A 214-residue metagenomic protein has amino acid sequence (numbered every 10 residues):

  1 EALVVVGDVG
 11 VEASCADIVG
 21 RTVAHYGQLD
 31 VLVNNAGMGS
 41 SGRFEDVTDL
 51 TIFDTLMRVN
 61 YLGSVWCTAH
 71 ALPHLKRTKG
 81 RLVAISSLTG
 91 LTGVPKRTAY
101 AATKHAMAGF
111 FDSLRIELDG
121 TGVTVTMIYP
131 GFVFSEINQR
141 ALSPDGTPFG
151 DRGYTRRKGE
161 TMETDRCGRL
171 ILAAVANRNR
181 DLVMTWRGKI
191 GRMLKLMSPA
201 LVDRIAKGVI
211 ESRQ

Functional and structural regions predicted by a protein language model:
E1-L3, R21-N34, S40: A glycine-rich helix->loop->beta "capping" turn within Rossmann-like NAD(P)(H)-dependent oxidoreductase domains
V6-D17, L50: The beta1-alpha1 cofactor-binding region of Rossmann-like NAD(H)/NADP(H)-dependent oxidoreductases
A16, G39-D54, K96-A99: Conserved mid-core segment of classical short-chain dehydrogenase/reductases
T68, T103: Active-site helix of classical SDR
S87: Residue(s) in the substrate-gating loop at a strand-loop-helix junction that position the organic substrate next
G93-A101, S113: Active-site loop-to-helix junction immediately N-terminal to the catalytic Tyr of the SDR YXXXK motif in Rossmann-fold
G120-W186: SDR active-site lid
